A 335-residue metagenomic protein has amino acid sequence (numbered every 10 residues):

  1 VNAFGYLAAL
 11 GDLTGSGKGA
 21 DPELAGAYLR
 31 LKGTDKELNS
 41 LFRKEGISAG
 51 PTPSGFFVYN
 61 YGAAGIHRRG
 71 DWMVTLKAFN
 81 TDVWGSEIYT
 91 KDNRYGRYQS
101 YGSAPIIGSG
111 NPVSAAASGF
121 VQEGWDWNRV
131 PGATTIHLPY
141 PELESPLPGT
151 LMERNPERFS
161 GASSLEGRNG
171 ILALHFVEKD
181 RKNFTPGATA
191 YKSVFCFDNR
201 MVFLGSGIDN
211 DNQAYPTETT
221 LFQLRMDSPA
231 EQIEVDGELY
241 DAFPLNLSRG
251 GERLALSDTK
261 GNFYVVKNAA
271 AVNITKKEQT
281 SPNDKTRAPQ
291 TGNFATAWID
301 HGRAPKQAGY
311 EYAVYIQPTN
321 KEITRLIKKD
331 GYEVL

Functional and structural regions predicted by a protein language model:
N2-L335: Extended polysaccharide-engagement surfaces of secreted carbohydrate-active enzymes
